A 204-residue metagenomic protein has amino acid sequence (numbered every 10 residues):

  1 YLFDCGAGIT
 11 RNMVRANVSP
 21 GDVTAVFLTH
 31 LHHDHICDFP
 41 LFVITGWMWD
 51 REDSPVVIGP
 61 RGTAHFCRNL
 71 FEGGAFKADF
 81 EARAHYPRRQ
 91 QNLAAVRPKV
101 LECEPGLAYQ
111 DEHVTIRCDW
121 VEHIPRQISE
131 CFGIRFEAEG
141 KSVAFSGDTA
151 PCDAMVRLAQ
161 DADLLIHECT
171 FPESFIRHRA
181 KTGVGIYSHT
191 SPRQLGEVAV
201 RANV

Functional and structural regions predicted by a protein language model:
Y1-V143: Binuclear metal-dependent hydrolase catalytic cores
G133, S142-A144, A150-V204: Cap/insert and terminal regions of metallo-dependent hydrolase folds
